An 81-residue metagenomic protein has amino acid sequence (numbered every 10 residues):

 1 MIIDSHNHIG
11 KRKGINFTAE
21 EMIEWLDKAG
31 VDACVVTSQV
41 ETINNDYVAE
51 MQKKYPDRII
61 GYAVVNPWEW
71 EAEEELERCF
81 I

Functional and structural regions predicted by a protein language model:
M1-I81: Helix-coil boundary/capping segments in enzymes
